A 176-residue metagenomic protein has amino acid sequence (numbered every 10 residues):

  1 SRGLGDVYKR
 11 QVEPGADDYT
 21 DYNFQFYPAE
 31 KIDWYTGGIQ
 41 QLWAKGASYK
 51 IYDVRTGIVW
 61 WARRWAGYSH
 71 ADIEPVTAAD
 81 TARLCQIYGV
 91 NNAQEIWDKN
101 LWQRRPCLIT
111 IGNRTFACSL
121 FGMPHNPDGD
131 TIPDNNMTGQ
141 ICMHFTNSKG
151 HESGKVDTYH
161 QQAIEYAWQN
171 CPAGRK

Functional and structural regions predicted by a protein language model:
S1-Y8: Short, small-residue-biased leader/transition segments that mark boundaries at the very start of proteins
D6, A47-Y52, R105-I109: Short polybasic amphipathic segments
K9-G15, D21-Y22: Non-catalytic propeptide/linker segments at domain boundaries
K9-V12, I58-A66, T115-M123: Short amphipathic beta-strand/extended segments with alternating polar/hydrophobic composition
V12-A16, A173-K176: Low-complexity, Pro/Thr/Ser/Gly/Ala-rich linker/spacer regions in secreted, extracellular modular proteins
F26-K99: Secreted/periplasmic proteins that engage bacterial cell-wall peptidoglycan
D72, V76-K176: Exported/periplasmic cell-wall-interacting domains
